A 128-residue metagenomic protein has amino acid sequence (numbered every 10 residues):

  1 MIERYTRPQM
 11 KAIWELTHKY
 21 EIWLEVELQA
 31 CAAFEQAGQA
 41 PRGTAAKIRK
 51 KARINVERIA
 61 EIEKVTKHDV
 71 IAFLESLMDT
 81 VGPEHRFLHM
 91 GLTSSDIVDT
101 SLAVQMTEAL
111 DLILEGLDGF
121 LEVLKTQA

Functional and structural regions predicted by a protein language model:
M1-A128: A helix-coil-helix interface module used to build multimeric assemblies and to scaffold catalytic/cofactor sites
